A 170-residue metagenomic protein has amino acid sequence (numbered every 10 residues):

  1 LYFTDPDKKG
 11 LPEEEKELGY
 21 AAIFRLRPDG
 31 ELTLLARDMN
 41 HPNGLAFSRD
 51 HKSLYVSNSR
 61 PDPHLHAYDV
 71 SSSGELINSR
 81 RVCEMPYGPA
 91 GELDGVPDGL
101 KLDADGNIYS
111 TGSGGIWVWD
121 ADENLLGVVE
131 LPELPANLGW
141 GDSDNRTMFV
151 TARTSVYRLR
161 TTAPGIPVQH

Functional and structural regions predicted by a protein language model:
L1, E17-A22, L35-V56, M85-S113 (+2 more regions): Beta-rich, blade/repeat-based domains predominating in secreted/periplasmic proteins but also intracellular
Y2-G19, T161: Short, conserved, GDST-rich strand-edge loop motifs in beta-rich repeat architectures
P6-K8, S59-R60, V70, S113 (+2 more regions): Short loop/turn segments immediately following the C-termini of beta-strands
E17-A21, D62-H64, L76: A detector of repeated loop/turn-to-beta-strand junctions in beta-rich toroidal repeat architectures
A21-F24, H64-H66, G115-W117, S155: A short loop-to-beta-strand structural motif that recurs across blades of beta-propeller domains
A22-H41, D69-E92, V118-L131: Blade-edge beta-strand/turn elements of extracellular beta-propeller and related beta-sheet repeat scaffolds
P28, W117-E130, A136-S143, M148 (+1 more regions): Flexible "stalk/tail and boundary" regions
A67-L76, R160-V168: Short loop/turn segments immediately following beta-strands, especially the blade-tip and inter-blade linker loops
